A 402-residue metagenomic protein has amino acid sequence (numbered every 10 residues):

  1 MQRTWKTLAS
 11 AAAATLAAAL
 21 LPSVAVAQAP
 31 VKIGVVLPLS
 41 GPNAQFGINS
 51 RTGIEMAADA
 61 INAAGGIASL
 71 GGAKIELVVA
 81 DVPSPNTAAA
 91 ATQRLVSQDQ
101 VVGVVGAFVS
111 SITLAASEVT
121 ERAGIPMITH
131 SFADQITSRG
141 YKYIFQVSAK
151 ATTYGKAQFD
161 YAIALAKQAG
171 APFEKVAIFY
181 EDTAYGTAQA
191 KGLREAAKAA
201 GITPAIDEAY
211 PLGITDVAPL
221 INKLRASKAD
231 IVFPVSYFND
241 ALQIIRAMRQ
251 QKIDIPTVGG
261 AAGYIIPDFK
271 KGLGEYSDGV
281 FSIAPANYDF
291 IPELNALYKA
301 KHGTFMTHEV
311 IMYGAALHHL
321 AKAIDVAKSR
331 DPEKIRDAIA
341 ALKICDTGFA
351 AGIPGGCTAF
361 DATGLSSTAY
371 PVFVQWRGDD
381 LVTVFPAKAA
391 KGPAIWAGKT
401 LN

Functional and structural regions predicted by a protein language model:
Q2-A11, A27-N402: Extracytosolic ligand-binding ectodomains
A14-T15, A25: Cleavable N-terminal signal peptides
L20-A27: Sec/Tat signal peptide C-region and signal peptidase I cleavage site
